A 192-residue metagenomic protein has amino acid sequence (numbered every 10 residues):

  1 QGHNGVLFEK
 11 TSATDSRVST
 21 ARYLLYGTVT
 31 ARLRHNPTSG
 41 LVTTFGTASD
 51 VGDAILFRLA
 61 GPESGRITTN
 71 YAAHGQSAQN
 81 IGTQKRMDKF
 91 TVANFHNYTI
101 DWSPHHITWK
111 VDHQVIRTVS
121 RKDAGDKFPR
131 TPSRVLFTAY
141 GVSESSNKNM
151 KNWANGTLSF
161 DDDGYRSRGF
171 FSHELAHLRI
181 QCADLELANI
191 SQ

Functional and structural regions predicted by a protein language model:
Q1-T99, H105-K110, Q114-Q192: GH16 jelly-roll
